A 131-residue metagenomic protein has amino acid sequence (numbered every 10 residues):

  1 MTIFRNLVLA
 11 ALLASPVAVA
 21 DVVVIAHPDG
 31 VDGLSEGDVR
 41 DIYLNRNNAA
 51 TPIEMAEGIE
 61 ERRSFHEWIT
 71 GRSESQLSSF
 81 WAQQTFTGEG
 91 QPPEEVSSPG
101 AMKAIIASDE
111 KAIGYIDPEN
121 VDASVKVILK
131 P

Functional and structural regions predicted by a protein language model:
M1-V8: Bacterial N-terminal signal peptides that target proteins for export
V8-L9, M102: Generic detector of short alpha-helix boundary/capping microenvironments and adjacent low-complexity segments
A11-S15: Repetitive helical segments and hydrophobic/amphipathic motifs
P16-A20: Sec/Tat signal peptide C-region and signal peptidase I cleavage site
D21-P131: Flexible loop/hinge segments at secondary-structure junctions
